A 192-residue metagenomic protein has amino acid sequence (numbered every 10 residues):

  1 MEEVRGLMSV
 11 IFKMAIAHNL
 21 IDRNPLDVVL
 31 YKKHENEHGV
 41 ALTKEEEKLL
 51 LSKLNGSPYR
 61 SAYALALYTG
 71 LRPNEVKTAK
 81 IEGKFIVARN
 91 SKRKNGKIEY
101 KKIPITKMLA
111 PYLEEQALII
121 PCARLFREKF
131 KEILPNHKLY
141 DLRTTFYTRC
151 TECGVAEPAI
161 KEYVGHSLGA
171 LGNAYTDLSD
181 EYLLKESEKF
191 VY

Functional and structural regions predicted by a protein language model:
M1-M14, I105: Non-catalytic DNA-binding core/recognition domains of DNA-processing enzymes
M1-V4, A17, I21-R23, D27-P73 (+1 more regions): Basic, Lys/Arg- and aromatic-enriched nucleic-acid-binding interface segment
M8, A62, N74-T78, I160: Alpha-helix N-cap/helix-start motif at helix boundaries, enriched for small hydrophobics
V28-Y31, N36-E37, K44-E46, T69 (+2 more regions): Conserved tyrosine-mediated DNA breakage-rejoining catalytic core shared by Y-recombinases
E75-V76, H137-K138, Y147, G154-H166: Active-site-proximal segment of tyrosine recombinases
E82-F85, V155-Y175: Short, polar N-cap/turn motifs at the start of nucleic acid-interacting alpha helices
K92-K94, V164-Y192: Catalytic-site neighborhood detector that most strongly recognizes the C-terminal catalytic loop/helix of tyrosine
K102-Y140, F146, P158: Active-site/catalytic core of tyrosine-dependent DNA strand-transfer enzymes
